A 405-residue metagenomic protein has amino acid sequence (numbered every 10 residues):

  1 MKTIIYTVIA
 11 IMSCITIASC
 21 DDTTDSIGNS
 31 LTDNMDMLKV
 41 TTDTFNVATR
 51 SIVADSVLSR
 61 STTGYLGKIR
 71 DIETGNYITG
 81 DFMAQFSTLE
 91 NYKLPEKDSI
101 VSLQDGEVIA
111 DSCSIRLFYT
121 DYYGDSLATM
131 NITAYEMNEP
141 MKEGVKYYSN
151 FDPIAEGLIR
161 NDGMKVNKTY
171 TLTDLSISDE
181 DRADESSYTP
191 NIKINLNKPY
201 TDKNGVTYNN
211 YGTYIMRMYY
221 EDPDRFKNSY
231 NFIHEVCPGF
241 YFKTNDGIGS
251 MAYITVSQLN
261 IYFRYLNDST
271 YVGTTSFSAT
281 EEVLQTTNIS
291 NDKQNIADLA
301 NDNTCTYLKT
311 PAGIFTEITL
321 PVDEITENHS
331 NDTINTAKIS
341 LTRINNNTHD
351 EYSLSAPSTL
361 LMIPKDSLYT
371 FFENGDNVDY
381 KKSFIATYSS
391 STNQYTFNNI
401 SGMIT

Functional and structural regions predicted by a protein language model:
K2-T405: Secreted, disulfide-rich extracellular signaling modules
